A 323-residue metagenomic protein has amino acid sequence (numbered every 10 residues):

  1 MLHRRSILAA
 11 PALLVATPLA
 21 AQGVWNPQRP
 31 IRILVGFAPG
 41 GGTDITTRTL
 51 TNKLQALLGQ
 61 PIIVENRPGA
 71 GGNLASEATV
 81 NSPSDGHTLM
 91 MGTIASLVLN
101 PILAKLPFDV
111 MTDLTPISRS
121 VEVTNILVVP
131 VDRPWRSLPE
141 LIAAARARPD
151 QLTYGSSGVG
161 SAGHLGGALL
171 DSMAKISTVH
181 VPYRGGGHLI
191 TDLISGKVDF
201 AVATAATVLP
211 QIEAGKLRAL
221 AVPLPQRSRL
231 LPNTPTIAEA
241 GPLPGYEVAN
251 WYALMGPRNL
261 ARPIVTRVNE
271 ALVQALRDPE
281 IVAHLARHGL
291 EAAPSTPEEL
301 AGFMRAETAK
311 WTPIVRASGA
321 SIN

Functional and structural regions predicted by a protein language model:
M1-L14: N-terminal secretory signal peptides and thylakoid transit peptides that target proteins across membranes
A16-P18: N-terminal signal peptide c-region/cleavage motif recognized by signal peptidases
A21-T112, Q151, I176-D199, P294 (+1 more regions): N-terminal (or domain-start) structured segment
Q22-G23, D113-I117, A238-Y246: Short beta-strand/turn micro-motifs at beta-sheet edges
Q28-P30, E213-A214, R262-N323: An extracytoplasmic/periplasmic, membrane-proximal ligand-sensing/linker region
N81-G86, I94, I102-H188, I237 (+1 more regions): Hinge/capping helix and adjacent helix->loop/strand transition within the periplasmic-binding protein
T93-I94, A205-A206, L224: Short secondary-structure boundary segments
V208-L276, A309: C-terminal lobe and pocket-closing loops of periplasmic/extracytoplasmic Venus-flytrap solute-binding proteins
